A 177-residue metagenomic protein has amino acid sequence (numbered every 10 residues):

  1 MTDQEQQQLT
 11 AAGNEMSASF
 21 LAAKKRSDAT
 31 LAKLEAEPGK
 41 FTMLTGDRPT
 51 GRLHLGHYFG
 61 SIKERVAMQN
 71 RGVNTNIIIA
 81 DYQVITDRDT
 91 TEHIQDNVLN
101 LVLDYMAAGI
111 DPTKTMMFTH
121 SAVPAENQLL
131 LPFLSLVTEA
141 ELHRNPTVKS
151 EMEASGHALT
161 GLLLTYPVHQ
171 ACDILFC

Functional and structural regions predicted by a protein language model:
M1-C177: NTP-dependent nucleotidyl-transfer catalytic core
